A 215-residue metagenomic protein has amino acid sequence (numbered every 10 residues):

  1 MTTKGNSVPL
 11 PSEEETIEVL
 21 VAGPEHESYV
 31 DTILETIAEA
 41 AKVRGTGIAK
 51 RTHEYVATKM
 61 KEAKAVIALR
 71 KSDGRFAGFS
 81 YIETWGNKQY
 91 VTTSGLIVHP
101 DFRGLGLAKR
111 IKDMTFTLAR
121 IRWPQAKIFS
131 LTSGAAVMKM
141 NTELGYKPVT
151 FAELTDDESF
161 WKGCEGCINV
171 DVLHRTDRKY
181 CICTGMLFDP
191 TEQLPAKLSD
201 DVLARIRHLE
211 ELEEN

Functional and structural regions predicted by a protein language model:
M1-E15, A22, R120-N215: Terminal substrate-recognition subdomain of acyl/acetyltransferases
E15-E18, S94: Short amphipathic alpha-helical segments
G23-E25, K88, L107: Histidine-/acidic-rich catalytic cores in large beta-rich domains
V30-I33, I111: Residue-level preference for hydrophobic side chains embedded in well-ordered alpha helices
L34-F102: A conserved beta-strand-loop-helix scaffold within acyl/acetyltransferase catalytic domains
V56-A57, F116, M138: Short amphipathic alpha-helical segments and helix-helix/interface helices
S80, T93, K112-T115, S130 (+2 more regions): Polar/charged side chains located within well-ordered beta-strands of beta-rich proteins
V98, G104-A119, I128-S130: Conserved acetyl-CoA-binding loop-helix of GNAT-fold acetyltransferases
